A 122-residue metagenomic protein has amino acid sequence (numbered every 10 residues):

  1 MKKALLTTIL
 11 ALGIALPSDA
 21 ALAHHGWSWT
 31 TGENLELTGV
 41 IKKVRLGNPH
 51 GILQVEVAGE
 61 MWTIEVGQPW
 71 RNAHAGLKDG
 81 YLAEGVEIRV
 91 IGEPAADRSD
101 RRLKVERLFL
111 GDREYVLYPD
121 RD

Functional and structural regions predicted by a protein language model:
M1-T8: Bacterial N-terminal signal peptides that target proteins for export
A21-L35: Short boundary/loop segments of OB/S1/cold-shock single-stranded nucleic-acid-binding domains
G39-I41: Conserved hydrophobic positions within beta-strands
G47-E56: Short aromatic-glycine-enriched beta-strand elements
E60-P69: A short macromolecule-binding patch
H74-V90: Short nucleic-acid-contacting surface segments enriched for D/E, G, S/T with interspersed K/R
A95-P119: OB-fold/S1-family single-stranded nucleic acid-binding modules
